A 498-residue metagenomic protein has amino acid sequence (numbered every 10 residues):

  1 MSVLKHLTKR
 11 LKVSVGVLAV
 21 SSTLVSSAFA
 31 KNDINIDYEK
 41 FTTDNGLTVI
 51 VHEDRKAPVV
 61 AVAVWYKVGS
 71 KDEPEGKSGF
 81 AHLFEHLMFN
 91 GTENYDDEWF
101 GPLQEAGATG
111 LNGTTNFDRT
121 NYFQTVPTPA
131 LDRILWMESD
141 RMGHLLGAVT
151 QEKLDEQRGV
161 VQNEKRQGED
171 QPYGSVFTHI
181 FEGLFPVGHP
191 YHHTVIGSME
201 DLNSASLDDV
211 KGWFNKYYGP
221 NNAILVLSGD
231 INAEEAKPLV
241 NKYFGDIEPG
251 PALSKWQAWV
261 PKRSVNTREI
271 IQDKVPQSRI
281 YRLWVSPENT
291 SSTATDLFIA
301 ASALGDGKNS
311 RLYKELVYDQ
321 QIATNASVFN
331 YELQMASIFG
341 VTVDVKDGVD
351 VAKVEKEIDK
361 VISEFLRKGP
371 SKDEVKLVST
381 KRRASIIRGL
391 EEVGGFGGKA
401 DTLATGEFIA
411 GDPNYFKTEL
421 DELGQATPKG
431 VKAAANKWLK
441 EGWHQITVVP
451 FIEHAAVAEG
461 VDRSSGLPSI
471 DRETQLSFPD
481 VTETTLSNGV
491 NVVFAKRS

Functional and structural regions predicted by a protein language model:
S2-G16: Bacterial N-terminal signal peptides that target proteins for export
S14-L24: Bacterial N-terminal signal peptides
A28-G101, F123-V126, D132-S139, L184 (+4 more regions): His/Glu-rich zincin catalytic helix
H52, A57-E73, G79-L83, D97-H144 (+7 more regions): M16 family metallopeptidases and their MPP-like homologs
N90-G91, G143-E152, P370-S371: Short, polar/flexible loop-turn hinges at active-site or ligand-entry regions and domain interfaces
F117-N121, Q151-N163: Short, glycine/charge-rich beta-strand/loop segments that flank catalytic centers and engage negatively charged groups
V160-G168, W259-D273, S379-L390: Short, conserved secondary-structure transition motifs
K429-V449: Bilobed periplasmic-binding protein-like "clamshell/Venus-flytrap" ligand-binding domains
